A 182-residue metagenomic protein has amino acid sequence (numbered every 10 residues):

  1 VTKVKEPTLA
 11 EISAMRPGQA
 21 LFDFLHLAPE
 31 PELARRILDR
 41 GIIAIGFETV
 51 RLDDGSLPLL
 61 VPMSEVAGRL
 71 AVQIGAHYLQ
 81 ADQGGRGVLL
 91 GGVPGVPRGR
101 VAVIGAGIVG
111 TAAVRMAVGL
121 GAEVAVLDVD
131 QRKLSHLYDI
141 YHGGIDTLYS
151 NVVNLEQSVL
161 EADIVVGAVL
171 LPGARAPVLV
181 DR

Functional and structural regions predicted by a protein language model:
K3-K5, A81-G87, I145-N151, G173-V178: Short gly/ser/thr-rich secondary-structure transition/capping motifs
K3-P29, E156-I164, A174-R182: Rossmann-fold NAD(P) dinucleotide-binding segment
E6, H26-L27, I42, E48-L52 (+3 more regions): Short, ordered loop/turn segments at secondary-structure junctions
T8-E11, P29-L33, D130-H136: Short, glycine/polar-rich helix-capping loops at beta-to-alpha or helix-loop-helix junctions that flank or form
I12-R100: Glycine/serine-rich phosphate-binding loop and adjoining beta1-alpha1 elements at the start of nucleotide-handling
G84-G167: Glycine-rich phosphate/diphosphate-binding loop of Rossmann-like nucleotide-binding domains
